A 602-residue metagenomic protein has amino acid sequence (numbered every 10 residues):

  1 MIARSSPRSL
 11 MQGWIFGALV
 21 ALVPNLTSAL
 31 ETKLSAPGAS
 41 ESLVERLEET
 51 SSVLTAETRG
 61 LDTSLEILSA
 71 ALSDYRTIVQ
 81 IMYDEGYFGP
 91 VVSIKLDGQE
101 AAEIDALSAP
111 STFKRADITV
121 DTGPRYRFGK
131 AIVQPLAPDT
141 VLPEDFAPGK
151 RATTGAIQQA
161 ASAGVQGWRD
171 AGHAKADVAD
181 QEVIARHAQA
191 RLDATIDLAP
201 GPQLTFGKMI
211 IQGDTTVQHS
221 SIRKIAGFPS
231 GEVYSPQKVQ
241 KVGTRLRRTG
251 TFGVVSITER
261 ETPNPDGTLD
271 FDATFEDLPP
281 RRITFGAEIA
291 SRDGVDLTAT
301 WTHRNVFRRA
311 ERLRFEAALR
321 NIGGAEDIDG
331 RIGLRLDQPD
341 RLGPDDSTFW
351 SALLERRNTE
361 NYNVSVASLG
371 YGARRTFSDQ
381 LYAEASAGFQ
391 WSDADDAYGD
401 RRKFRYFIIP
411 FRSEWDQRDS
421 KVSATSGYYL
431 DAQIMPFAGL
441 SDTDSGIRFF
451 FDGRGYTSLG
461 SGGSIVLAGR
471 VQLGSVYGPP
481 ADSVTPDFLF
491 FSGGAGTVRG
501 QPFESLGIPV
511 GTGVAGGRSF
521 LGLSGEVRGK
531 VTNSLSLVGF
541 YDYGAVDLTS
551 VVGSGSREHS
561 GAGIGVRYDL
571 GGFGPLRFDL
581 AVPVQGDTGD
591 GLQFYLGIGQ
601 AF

Functional and structural regions predicted by a protein language model:
V23-P24: N-terminal signal peptide c-region/cleavage motif recognized by signal peptidases
A29-S42, T55-V295, T300, R314-G330 (+1 more regions): Periplasmic polypeptide-binding modules associated with outer-membrane biogenesis and secretion
D74, D293-V295, I328-I332, N363-A367 (+7 more regions): Residues that define the transmembrane beta-barrel architecture of outer-membrane proteins
R248, G267, R281-R282, E288-A290 (+6 more regions): C-terminal outer-membrane beta-barrel translocator/porin domains of Gram-negative envelope proteins and their
G253, R281-I283, G294, V306-L313 (+6 more regions): Repeated loop/turn-to-beta-strand initiation elements of outer-membrane beta-barrel proteins
E261, F285-I289, A299, F315-L319 (+9 more regions): Transmembrane beta-barrel strands of outer-membrane/channel proteins
D272-T274, T300-T302, R335-D337, S368-G372 (+7 more regions): Outer-membrane beta-barrel architecture
W301, P410, I564-P575, D590-F602: Outer-membrane beta-barrel "beta-signal"
